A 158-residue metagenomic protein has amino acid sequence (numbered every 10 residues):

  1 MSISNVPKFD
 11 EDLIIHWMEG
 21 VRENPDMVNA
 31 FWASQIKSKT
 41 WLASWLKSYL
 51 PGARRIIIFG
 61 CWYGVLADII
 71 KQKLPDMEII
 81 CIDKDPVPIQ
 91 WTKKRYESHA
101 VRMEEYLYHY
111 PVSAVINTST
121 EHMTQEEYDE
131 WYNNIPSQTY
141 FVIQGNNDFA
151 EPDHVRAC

Functional and structural regions predicted by a protein language model:
M1-P51: S-adenosyl-L-methionine
P51-R54, D76, P111-V112, P136-Q138: A general structural motif
P51-Y63: Conserved class I S-adenosyl-L-methionine
Y63-L74: Conserved SAM-binding loop of SAM-dependent methyltransferases across substrates and taxa, primarily the Class I
E78-D83: Conserved SAM-binding motif I beta-strand of class I
K84-Y110: S-adenosyl-L-methionine
V112-E126: A short SAM/SAH-binding and catalytic strip from SAM-dependent methyltransferases
T124-C158: C-terminal substrate-binding/active-site "lid" region of AdoMet-derived donor-dependent transferases
